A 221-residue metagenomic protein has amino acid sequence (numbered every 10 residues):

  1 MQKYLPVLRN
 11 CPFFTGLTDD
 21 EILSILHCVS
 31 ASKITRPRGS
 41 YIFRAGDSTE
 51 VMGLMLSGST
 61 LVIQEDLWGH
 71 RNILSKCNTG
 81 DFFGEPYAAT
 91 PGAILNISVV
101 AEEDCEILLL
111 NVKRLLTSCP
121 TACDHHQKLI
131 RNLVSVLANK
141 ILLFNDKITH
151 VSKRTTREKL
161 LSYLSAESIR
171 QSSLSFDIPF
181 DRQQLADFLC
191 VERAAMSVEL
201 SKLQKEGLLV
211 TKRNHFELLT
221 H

Functional and structural regions predicted by a protein language model:
M1-R38, Y87-T90: Cyclic nucleotide-binding regulatory module and flanking cytosolic helices
I22, L95, K113-T155: A small-molecule sensor/coupling module
C28-V29, D47-T49: Short, small/polar residue-rich loop motifs at catalytic or cofactor-binding pockets
G39, E50-I63, N78-G80: Glycine- and acidic-residue-biased ligand/ion/polar-headgroup-sensing regions
Y41-D47: Short phosphate-coordinating micro-motif centered on Lys-Gly-acidic
I73-R131: Cyclic-nucleotide recognition modules
R154-H221: Phosphate-/nucleic-acid-contacting segments
